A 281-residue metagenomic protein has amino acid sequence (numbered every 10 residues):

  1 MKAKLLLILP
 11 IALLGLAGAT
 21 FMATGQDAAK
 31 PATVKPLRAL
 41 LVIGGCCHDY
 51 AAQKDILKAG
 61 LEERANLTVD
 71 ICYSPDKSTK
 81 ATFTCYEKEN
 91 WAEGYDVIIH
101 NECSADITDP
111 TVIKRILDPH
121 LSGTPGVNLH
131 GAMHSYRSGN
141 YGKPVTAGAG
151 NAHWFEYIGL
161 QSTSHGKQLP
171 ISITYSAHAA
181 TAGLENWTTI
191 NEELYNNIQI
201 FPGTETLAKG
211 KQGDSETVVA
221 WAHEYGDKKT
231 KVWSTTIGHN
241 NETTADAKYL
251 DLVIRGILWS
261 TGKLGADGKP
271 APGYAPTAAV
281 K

Functional and structural regions predicted by a protein language model:
M1-L5: Positively charged n-region of N-terminal signal peptides that target proteins for export
I8-T20: Bacterial N-terminal signal peptides
T20-A28: Signal peptide processing junction and immediate N-terminal pro/mature segment of secreted/exported proteins
D27-P36, E63, D214-T217, G226-K281: Extracellular ligand-binding/catalytic regions of CAZymes and related secreted enzymes and adhesion modules
K30-P31, R38-V42, D49-N128, A132-H134: Helical hinge/lid and interdomain linker segments adjacent to catalytic or ligand-binding clefts that mediate domain
G44-C47, C103, H165-L169, G238-A247: Active-site rim elements
E62, T68-D70, L160-K229: Catalytic beta-strand/loop cores that center a nucleophilic Ser/Cys/Thr and support acyl-enzyme chemistry
D106-G183: A glycine-rich, often tryptophan-bearing local segment used as a flexible ligand/cofactor-contacting loop or short
